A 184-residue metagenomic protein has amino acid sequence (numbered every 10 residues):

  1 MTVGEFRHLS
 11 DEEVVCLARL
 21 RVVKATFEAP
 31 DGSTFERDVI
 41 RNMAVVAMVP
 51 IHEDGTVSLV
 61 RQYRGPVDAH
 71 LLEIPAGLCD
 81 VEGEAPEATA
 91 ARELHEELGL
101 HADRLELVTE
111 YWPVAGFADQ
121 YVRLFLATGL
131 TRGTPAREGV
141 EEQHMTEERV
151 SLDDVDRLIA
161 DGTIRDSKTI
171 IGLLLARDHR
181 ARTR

Functional and structural regions predicted by a protein language model:
T2-H8, L107, Y111, A115-A118 (+3 more regions): Nudix hydrolase/Nudix homology domain
T2-V3, V46-R92, T134, E141-E142: Conserved Nudix-box catalytic region and its N-terminal flanking loop in Nudix hydrolases and closely related
F6, D11-V49, E53: Acidic, metal-coordinating catalytic segment for phosphate/diphosphate chemistry, firing primarily on the Nudix
R21, M43-A44, H52, R64-P66 (+3 more regions): Active-site segment of metal-dependent pyrophosphate-handling enzymes, primarily the Nudix hydrolase catalytic core
K24-T26, P50, L126-T128, R149-S151: Short, well-ordered beta-strand micro-motif
